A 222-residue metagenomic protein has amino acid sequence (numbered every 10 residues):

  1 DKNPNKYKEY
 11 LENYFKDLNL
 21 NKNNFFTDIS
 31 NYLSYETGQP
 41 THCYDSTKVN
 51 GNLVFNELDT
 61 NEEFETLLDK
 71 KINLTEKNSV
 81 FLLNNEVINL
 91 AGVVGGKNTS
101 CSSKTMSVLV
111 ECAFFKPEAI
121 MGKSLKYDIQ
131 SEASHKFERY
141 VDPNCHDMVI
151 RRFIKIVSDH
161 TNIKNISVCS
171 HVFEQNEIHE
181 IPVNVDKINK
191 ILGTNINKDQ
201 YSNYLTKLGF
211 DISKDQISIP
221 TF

Functional and structural regions predicted by a protein language model:
D1-F222: RNA/tRNA-interacting regions in translation and RNA-turnover enzymes
